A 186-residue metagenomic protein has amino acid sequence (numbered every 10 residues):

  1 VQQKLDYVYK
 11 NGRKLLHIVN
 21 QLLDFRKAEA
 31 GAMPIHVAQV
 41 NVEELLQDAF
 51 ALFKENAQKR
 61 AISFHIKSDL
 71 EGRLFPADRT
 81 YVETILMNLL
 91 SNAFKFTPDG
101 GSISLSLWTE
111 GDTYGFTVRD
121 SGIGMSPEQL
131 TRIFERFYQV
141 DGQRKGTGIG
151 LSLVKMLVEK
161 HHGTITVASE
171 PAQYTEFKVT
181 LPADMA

Functional and structural regions predicted by a protein language model:
K10-L15: Short alpha-helical segment of the dimerization/phosphotransfer core of two-component systems
R26-V37: Helix-loop junction within the histidine kinase core
H36-A51, E83, G115: A conserved beta-strand-to-alpha-helix junction within the catalytic ATP-binding
H36-N41, Q58, S63-R73: Conserved catalytic submotifs in the C-terminal HATPase_c
G100-D112: Short beta-strand/loop element within the Bergerat-fold HATPase_c
M125-F137: Short conserved segment of the HATPase_c
